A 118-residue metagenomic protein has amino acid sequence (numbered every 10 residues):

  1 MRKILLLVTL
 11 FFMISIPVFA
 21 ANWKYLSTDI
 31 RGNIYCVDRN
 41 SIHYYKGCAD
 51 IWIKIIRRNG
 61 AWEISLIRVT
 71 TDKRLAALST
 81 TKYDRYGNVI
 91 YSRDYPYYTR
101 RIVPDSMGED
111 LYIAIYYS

Functional and structural regions predicted by a protein language model:
I4-I14: Sec-dependent N-terminal signal peptides
V18-S65, T70-S118: N-terminal secretory-pathway/extracellular module detecting exported/lumenal segments and adjacent signal-anchor/first
